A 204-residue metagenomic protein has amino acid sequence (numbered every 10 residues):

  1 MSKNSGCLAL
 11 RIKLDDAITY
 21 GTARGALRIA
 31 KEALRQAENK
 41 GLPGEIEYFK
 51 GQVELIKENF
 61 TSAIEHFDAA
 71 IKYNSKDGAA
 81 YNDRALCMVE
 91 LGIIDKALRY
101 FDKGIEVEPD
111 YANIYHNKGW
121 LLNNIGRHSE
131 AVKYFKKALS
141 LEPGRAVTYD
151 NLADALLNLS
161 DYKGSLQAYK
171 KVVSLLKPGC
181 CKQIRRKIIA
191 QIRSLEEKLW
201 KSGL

Functional and structural regions predicted by a protein language model:
D15-T19, E45-I56, A79-E90, N113-N124 (+2 more regions): Conserved alpha-helical positions within TPR/SEL1-like repeat arrays
A33-Q36, A69-A70, K103-G104, K137-A138 (+1 more regions): Canonical positions in the second alpha-helix
Q36-K40, Y73, V107, L141 (+1 more regions): Structural marker of alpha-solenoid helical repeat scaffolds
D150, D154-C180, R193: TPR/TPR-like (Sel1-like) alpha-helical repeat modules
